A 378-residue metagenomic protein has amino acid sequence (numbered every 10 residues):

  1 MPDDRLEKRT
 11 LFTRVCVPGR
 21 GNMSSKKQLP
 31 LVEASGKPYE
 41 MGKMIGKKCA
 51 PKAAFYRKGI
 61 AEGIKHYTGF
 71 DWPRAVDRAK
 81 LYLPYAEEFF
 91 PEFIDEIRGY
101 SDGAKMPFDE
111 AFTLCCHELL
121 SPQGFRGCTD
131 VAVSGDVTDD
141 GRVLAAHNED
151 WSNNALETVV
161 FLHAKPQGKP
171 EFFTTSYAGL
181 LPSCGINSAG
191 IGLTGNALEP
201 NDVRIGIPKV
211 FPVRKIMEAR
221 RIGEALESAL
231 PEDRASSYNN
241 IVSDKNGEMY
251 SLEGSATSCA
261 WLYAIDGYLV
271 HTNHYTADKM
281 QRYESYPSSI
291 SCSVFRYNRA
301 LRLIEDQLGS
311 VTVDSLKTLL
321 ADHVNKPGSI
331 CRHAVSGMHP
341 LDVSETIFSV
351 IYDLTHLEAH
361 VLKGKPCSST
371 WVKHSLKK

Functional and structural regions predicted by a protein language model:
K8-R9: Polybasic, lysine-rich low-complexity intrinsically disordered segments
G19-R126, M217-C259, I265-K378: C-terminus-biased signal that marks the final domain/tail of proteins
P91, N153-T158, E199-V203, F211-P212 (+2 more regions): A broad, low-specificity signal for short, low-complexity segments enriched in glycine/proline and polar/charged
C116-V210, I347, A359-V361, S368-S369: Internal mixed beta-strand/loop scaffold within catalytic domains of large alpha/beta enzymes
I191, K215-I216: Cysteine-dependent hydrolase recognition
